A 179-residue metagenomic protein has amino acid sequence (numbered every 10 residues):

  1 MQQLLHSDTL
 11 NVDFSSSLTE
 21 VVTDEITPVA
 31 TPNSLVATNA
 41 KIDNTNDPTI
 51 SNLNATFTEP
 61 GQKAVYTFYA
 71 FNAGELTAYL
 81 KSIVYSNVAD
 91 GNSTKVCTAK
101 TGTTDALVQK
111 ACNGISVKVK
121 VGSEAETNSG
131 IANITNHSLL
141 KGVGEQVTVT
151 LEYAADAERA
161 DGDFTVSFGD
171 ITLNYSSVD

Functional and structural regions predicted by a protein language model:
M1-T58, T172-D179: Short, polar/proline-rich extracytoplasmic segments that appear immediately after membrane translocation
L4-S7, N11-V12, N54-G122: Surface-exposed interaction patch
S7, P32, T104, C112 (+3 more regions): Generic N-terminal initiation segments characterized by hydrophobic and/or small/turn-forming residues
D13, L18-V22, A78, S86-V88 (+4 more regions): Residues in flexible loops and secondary-structure boundaries
D24, P32, N39, T104 (+2 more regions): N-terminal compositionally biased, intrinsically disordered segments and leader/signal-like regions
V29, V36, V96-G102, A125 (+1 more regions): A detector of low-complexity, intrinsically disordered, Ser/Thr/Gly/Pro/Ala-rich segments
D47-P60, C112-Q146, T150-E152: Extracellular adhesion/glycan-binding regions together with long Ser/Thr- and acidic-residue-rich low-complexity tracts
T58-A89, N133-D179: C-terminal, structured domain-capping segment
